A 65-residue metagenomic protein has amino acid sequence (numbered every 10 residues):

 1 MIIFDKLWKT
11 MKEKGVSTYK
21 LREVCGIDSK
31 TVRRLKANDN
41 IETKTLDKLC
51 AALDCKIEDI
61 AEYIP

Functional and structural regions predicted by a protein language model:
M1-K20: A short, Lys/Arg-rich alpha-helix, primarily the initiator
K6-T10, L35, A61-P65: Short, charged recognition helix plus adjacent turn of helix-turn-helix-like nucleic-acid-binding domains
K12, E23, A51: Alpha-helical residues within the helix-turn-helix
G15-R33: Short alpha-helical DNA-recognition segment
T18, T43-L46, I57: Helix-turn-helix DNA-binding elements, focusing on the entry/boundary residues of the two helices that contact DNA
T31-R34, T45, D59: Residue-level recognition of specific faces of alpha-helices
K48-C50, I60-A61: Hydrophobic micro-packing sites on short alpha-helices
